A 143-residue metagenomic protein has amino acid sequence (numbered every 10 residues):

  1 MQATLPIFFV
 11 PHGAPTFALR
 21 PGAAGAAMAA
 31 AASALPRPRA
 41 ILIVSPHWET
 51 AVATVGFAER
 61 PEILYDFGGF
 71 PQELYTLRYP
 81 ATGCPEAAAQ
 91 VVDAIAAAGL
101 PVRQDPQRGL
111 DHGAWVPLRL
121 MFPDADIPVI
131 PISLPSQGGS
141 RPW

Functional and structural regions predicted by a protein language model:
M1-A94: A short aromatic-anchored loop/beta-hairpin motif
A88-P142: Internal, conserved structured core segments that host functional sites
